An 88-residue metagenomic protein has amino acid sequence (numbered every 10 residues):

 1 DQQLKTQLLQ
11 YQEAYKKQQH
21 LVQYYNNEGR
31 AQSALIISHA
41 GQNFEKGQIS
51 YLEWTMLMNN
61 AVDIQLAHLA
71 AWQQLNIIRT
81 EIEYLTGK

Functional and structural regions predicted by a protein language model:
D1-A67, I77-L85: Amphipathic alpha-helical coiled-coil segments
A71: Metallo-beta-lactamase
